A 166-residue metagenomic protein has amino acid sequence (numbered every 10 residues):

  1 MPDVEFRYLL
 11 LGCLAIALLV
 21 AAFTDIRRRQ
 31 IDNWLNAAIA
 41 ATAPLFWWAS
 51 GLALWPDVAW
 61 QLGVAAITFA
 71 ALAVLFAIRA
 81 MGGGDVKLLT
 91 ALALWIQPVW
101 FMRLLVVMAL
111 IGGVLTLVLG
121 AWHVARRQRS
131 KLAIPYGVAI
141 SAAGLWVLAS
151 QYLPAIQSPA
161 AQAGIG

Functional and structural regions predicted by a protein language model:
M1-G166: A membrane-topology feature that recognizes alpha-helical transmembrane segments and their immediate juxtamembrane
